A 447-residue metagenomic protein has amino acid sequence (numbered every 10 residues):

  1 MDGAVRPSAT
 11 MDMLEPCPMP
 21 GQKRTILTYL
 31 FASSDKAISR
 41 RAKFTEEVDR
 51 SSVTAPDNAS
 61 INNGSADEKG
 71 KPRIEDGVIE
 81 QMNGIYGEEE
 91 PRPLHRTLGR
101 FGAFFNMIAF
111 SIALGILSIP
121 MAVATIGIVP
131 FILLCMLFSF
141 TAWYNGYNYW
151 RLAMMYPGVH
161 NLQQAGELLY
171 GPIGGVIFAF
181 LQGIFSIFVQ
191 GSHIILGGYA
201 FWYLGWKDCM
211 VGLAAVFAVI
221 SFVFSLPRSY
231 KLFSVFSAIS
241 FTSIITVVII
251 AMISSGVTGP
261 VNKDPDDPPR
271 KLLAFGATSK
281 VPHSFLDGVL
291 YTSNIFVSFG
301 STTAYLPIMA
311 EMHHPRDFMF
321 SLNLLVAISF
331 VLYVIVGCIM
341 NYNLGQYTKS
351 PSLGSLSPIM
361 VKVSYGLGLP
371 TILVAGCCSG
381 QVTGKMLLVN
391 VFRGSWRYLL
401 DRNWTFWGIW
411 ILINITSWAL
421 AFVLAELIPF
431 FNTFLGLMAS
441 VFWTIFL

Functional and structural regions predicted by a protein language model:
M1-L94, N106, Q164, L332-Y333: Intrinsically disordered, low-complexity terminal tails enriched in acidic/polar residues
M82, H95-T97, F101, Y147 (+4 more regions): Membrane-interfacial loop- and helix-cap regions that link adjacent transmembrane helices in polytopic membrane proteins
R100-L117, A218, N294-S301: The first (N-terminal) embedded transmembrane alpha-helix
L114, S139-N148, A218-L226: Central hydrophobic cores of alpha-helical transmembrane segments in multi-pass inner-membrane proteins across all
P120-R151, V159, Q163: Extracellular loop-to-transmembrane helix junctions
M121-A122, V223-P227, V423-P429: Hydrophobic alpha-helical transmembrane segments
S186, F236-T242: Cytoplasmic-side transmembrane-helix entry/capping segments in multi-pass membrane proteins
R228-V235, F430-F434: Membrane-interface helix caps and helix-loop-helix hairpins in membrane proteins
